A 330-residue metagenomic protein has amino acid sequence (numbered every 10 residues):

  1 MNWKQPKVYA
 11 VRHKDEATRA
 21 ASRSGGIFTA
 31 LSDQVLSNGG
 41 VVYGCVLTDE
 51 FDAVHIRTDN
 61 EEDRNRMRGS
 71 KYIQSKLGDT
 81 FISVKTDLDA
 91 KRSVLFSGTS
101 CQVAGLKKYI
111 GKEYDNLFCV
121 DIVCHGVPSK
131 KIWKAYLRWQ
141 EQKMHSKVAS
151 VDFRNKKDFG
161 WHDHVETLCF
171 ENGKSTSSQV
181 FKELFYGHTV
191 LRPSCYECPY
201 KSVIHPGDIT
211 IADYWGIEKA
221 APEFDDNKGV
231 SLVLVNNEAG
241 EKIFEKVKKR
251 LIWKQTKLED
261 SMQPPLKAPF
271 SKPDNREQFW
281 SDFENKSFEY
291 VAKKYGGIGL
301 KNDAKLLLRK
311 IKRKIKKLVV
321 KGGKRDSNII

Functional and structural regions predicted by a protein language model:
M1-E16, E50-T58, R64, G216 (+1 more regions): Non-heme iron-sulfur electron-transfer modules
M1-I27, S32-Q34, I311: Electropositive, gly/pro-rich neighborhoods at or near active sites that engage anionic ligands
S24-G26, D49, F96-L106, G126-P128: Gly/Ser/Thr-rich loops at beta-strand to alpha-helix junctions that form or flank small-molecule/cofactor-binding
N38-V41, S146-I330: Long, compositionally biased charged/polar accessory segments in the mid-to-C-terminal portions of proteins
V54-I82: Glycine-rich phosphate-binding "P-loop"
K91-L95: Short active-site oxyanion
K107-F118, L137-Q142: Short, surface-exposed basic-aromatic patches at helix termini and helix-loop junctions that form
F118-W139: Short, flexible loop segments at boundaries between secondary-structure elements
